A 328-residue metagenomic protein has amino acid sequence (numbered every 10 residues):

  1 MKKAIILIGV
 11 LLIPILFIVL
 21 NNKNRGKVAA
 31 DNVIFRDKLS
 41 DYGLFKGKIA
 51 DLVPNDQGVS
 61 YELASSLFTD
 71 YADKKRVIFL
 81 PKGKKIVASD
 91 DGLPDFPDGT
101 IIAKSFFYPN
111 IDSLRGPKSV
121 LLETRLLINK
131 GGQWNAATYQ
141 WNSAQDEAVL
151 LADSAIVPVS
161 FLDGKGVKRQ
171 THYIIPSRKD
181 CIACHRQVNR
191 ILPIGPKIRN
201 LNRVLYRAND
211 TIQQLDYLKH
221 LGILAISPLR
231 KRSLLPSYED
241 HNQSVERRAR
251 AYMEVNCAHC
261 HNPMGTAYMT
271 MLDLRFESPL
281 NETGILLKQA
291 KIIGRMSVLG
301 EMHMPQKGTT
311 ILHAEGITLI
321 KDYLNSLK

Functional and structural regions predicted by a protein language model:
M1, K38, K48, S60-L63 (+4 more regions): Serine/threonine-rich low-complexity intrinsically disordered regions
M1-K27: Bacterial Sec-dependent N-terminal signal peptides
K2, D37-G43, T318, N325-S326: Polar/charged alpha-helical tracts
V19-A30, D112-K328: Sequence context surrounding c-type heme c attachment/ligation sites in exported
R25-D90, F96, F107-N110, L121-L127 (+1 more regions): Conserved small-residue
